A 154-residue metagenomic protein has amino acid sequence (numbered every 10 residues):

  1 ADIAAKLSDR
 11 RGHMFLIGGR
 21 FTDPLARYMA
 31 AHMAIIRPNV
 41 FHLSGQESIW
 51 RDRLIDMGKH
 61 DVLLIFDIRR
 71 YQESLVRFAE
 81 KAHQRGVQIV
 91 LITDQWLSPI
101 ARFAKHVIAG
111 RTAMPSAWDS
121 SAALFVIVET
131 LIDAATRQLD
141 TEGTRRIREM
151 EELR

Functional and structural regions predicted by a protein language model:
A1-D2, K6: Amphipathic alpha-helical dimerization/coiled-coil segments that flank or bridge DNA-binding/regulatory modules
S8-R137: Glycine-rich phosphate-binding loops that contact phosphosugars or nucleotide phosphates
T141-R154: A short, charged, Gly/Pro-tolerant segment at domain boundaries
